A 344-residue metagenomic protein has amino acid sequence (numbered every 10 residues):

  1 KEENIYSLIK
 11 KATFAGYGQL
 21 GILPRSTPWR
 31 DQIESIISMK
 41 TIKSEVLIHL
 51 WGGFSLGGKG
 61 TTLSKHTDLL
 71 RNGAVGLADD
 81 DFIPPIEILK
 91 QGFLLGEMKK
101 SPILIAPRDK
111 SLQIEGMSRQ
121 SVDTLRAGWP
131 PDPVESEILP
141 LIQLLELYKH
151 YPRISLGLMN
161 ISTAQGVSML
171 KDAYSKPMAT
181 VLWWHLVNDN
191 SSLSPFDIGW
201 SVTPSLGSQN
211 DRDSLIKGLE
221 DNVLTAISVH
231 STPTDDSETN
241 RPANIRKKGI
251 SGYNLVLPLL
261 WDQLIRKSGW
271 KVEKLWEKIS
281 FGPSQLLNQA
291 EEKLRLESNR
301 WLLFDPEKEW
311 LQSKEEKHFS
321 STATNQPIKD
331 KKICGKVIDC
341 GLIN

Functional and structural regions predicted by a protein language model:
K1-I42: Metal-associated gating/positioning segment near the N- to mid-region
E2-I9, G57-L69: Short, acidic/polar
A12, I48, L77, A106 (+7 more regions): Divalent metal-coordination and catalytic microenvironments
G16-G21, V46-H49, N72-G76, L147-L156 (+1 more regions): Short, surface-exposed connector motifs at secondary-structure boundaries
T41-F54: A glycine-rich helix N-cap at a beta->alpha junction
T61-I227: Histidine/acidic residue-rich metal-binding segments in metalloenzymes
R126-R153, E220, A226, T232-F304: His/Asp/Glu-enriched, well-ordered alpha-helical/loop segment that forms or immediately abuts the divalent-metal
P242-I245, S298-N344: C-terminal cap of metal-dependent C-N hydrolases
